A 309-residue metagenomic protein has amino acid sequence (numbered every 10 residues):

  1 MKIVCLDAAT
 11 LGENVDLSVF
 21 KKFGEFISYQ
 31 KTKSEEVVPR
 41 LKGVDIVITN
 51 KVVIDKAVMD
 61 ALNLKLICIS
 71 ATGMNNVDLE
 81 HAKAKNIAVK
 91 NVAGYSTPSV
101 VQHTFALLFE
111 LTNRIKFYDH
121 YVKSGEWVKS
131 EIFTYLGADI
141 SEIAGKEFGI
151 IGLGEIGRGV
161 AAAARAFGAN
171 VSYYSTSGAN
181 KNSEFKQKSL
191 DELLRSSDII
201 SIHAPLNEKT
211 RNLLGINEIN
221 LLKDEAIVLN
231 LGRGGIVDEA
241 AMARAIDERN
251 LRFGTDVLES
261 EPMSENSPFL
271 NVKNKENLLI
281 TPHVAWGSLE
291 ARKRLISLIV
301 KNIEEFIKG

Functional and structural regions predicted by a protein language model:
M1-V44: N-terminal glycine-/charge-rich "phosphate-binding" loop or analogous flexible N-terminal tail
Q30, S70-A71, I87-P98, S175: Short beta->alpha connector loops at strand-helix junctions that form conserved, small/polar/Pro-enriched
P39-R40, V58-D60, E192-L193, E218: Structural alpha-helical scaffold elements that stabilize or flank donor/cofactor-binding regions in carbohydrate
V52, T72, D198, A204-L206 (+2 more regions): Short glycine-/small-residue-rich Rossmann-like dinucleotide-binding loops
I87, A93-E147: Phosphate-binding beta-alpha-beta segment of Rossmann-like dinucleotide-binding domains, i.e., the NAD(P)
T134-D224: Rossmann-like dinucleotide/phosphate-binding beta-alpha-beta segment
E225-I227, L231-G309: Rossmann-like dinucleotide-binding domain for NAD(H)/NADP(H)
